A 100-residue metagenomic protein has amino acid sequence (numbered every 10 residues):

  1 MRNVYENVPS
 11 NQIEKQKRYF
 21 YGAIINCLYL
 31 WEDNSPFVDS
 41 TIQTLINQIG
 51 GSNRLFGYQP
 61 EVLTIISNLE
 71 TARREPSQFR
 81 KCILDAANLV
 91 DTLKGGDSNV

Functional and structural regions predicted by a protein language model:
M1-F37, A87: Short terminal alpha-helical segments
N3, I13, K17-Y19, I49 (+3 more regions): Positively charged, low-complexity intrinsically disordered regions
I13, N26, T44-N47, E75 (+1 more regions): Compositionally biased non-globular segments, especially hydrophobic aliphatic-rich helices of signal peptides
R18-I25, Q43, L63, R80 (+1 more regions): Non-catalytic, well-ordered alpha-helical scaffold segments
L28-E32, G50, E70, D91: Alpha-helical repeat scaffolds in large eukaryotic proteins
F37-Q78: Acidic, low-complexity, intrinsically disordered interaction modules
T64-V100: Amphipathic alpha-helical binding modules
